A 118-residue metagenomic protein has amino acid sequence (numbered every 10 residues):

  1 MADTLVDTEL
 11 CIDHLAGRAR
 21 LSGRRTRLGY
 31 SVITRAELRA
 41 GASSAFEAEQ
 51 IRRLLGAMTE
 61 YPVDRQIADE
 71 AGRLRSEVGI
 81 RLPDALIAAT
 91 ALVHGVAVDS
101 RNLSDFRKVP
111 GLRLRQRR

Functional and structural regions predicted by a protein language model:
M1-T34, R39-R53: Short, well-structured N-terminal submotif of metal-dependent ribonuclease cores
D3, A88, L92-R118: Acidic, PIN/NYN-like endoribonuclease modules and their adjacent C-terminal/linker elements
D7, S31, G79-R81, N102 (+1 more regions): Histidine- and aromatic-rich ligand-binding microenvironments
T8, R65, D84-A85: Conserved glycosyltransferase catalytic-site signature
R24, G56, V109-P110: Short, structured coil segments at secondary-structure junctions
G56-E77: Acidic catalytic patch
S76, I80, V96: Short glycine/serine/threonine/alanine-rich loop segments
